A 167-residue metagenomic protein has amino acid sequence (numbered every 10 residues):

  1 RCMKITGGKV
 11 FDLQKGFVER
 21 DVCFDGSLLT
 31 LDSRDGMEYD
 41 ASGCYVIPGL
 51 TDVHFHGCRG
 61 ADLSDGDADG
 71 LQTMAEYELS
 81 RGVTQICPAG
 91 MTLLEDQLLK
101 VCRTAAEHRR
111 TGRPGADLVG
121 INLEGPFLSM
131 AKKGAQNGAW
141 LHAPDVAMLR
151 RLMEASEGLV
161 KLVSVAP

Functional and structural regions predicted by a protein language model:
M3-I47: Histidine-rich, glycine-flanked metal-binding segment
F11, D25, Y77, R81 (+3 more regions): Change "in soluble alpha/beta enzymes" to "in soluble alpha/beta proteins
L31-G43, V101-G115: Short amphipathic alpha-helices and their capping/turn segments at secondary-structure boundaries
C44-A68: Di-metal (Zn2+ and/or Mg2+/Mn2+) metal-binding site signature of metallo-dependent hydrolases with the MBL/beta-CASP
H56, Q72-V101, A116-M130, S156-P167: Divalent metal-dependent hydrolysis catalytic cores, especially in the metallo-beta-lactamase
L63, D96-E107, G134: Metal-dependent catalytic neighborhoods of phosphoester/phosphodiester hydrolases
H108, H142-P167: Histidine/acidic residue-rich metal-binding segments in metalloenzymes
A131-L141: Glycine-rich phosphate-binding loop of ATP-grasp-fold ATP-dependent ligases
